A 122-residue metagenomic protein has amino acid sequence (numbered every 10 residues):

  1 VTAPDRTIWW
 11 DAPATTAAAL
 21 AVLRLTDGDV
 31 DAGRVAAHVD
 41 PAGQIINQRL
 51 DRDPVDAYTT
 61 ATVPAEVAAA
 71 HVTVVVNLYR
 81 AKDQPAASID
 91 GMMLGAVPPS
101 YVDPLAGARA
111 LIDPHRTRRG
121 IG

Functional and structural regions predicted by a protein language model:
V1-G122: Divalent metal-cofactor coordination and adjacent catalytic microenvironments
